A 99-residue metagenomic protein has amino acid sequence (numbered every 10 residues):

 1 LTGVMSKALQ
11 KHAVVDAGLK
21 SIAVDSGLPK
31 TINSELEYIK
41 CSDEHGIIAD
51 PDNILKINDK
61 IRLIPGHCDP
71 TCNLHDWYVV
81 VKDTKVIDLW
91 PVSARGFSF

Functional and structural regions predicted by a protein language model:
L1-F99: Active-site anion/phosphate-binding pocket segments in diverse small-molecule metabolic enzymes
